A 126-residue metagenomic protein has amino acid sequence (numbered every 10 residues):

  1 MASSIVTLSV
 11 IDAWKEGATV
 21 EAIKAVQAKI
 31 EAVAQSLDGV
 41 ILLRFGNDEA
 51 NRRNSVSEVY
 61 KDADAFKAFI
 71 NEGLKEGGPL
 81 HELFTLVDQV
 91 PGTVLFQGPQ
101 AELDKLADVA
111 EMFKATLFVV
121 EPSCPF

Functional and structural regions predicted by a protein language model:
M1-N54, K61-E72, L86-F126: Short S/T/G/P-rich N-terminal loop/turn motif that feeds into the first structured element of a domain
G78-T85: Amphipathic alpha-helical coiled-coil segments
